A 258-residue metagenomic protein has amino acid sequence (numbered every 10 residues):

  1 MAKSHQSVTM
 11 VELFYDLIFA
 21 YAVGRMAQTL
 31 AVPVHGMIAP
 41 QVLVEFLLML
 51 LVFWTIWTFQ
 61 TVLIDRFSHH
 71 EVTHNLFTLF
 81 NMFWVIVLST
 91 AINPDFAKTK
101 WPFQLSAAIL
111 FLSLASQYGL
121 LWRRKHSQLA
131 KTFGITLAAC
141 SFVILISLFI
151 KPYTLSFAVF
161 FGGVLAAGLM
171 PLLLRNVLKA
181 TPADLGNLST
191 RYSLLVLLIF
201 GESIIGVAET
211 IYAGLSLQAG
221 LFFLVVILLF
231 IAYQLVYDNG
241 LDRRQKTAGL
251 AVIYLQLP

Functional and structural regions predicted by a protein language model:
K3-T9, L17-I18, L47-T61, F67 (+5 more regions): Predominantly late transmembrane helices and immediately cytosolic-facing juxtamembrane segments
M10, F14-H35: A structural signal for hydrophobic alpha-helical transmembrane segments in multi-pass membrane proteins
M26-Q41, V62-D65, P94, I211-A213: Short, hydrophobic transmembrane alpha-helix segments
G36-V52: Extracellular loop-to-transmembrane helix junctions
